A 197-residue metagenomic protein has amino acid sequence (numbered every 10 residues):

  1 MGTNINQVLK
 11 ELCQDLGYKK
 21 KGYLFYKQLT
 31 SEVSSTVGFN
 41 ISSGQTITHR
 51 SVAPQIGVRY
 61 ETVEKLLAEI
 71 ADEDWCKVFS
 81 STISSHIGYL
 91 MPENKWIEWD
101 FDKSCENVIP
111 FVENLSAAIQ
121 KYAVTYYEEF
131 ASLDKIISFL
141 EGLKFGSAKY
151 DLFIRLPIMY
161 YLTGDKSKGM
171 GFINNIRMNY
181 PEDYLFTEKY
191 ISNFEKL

Functional and structural regions predicted by a protein language model:
M1-K21: Amphipathic alpha-helical segments
K20-Q28: A short acidic/basic microdomain associated with nuclease active sites
K27-L197: Intrinsically disordered, low-complexity regulatory regions enriched in serine/threonine/proline and acidic residues
